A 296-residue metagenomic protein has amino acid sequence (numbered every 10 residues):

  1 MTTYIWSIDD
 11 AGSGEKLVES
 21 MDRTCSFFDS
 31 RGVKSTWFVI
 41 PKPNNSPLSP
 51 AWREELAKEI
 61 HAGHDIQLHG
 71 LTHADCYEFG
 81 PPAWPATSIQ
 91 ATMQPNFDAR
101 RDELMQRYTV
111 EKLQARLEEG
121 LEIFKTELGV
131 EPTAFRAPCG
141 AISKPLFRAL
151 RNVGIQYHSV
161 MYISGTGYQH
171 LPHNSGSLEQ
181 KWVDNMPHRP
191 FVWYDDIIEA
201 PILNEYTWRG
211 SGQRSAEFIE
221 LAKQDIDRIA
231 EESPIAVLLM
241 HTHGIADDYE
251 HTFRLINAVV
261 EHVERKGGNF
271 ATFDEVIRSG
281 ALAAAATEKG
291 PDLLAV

Functional and structural regions predicted by a protein language model:
M1-D29, V33: N-terminal regions that are enriched for targeting/export leaders and immediately downstream pro/stem segments
S7-I8, Q67, L239, F270: Generic enzyme active-site microenvironment
L17, M21, S49-R53, P145-N152: Distinct, well-ordered alpha-helical segments
S20, T24, E55, L113-F124 (+5 more regions): Alpha-helical packing segments of well-folded alpha/beta enzyme cores
C25, P50-G63, V183-V192, K223-A230 (+1 more regions): Short amphipathic alpha-helices and their capping/turn segments at secondary-structure boundaries
R31-T36, E217-V296: C-terminal domain-boundary segment and adjacent tail
K34-S143, M161, G167, N204-R209 (+1 more regions): Metal-dependent polysaccharide deacetylase catalytic core of the NodB/CE4 family, i.e., the active-site-bearing domain
D75, A134-P234: Active-site-adjacent pocket scaffolds in enzyme catalytic domains
